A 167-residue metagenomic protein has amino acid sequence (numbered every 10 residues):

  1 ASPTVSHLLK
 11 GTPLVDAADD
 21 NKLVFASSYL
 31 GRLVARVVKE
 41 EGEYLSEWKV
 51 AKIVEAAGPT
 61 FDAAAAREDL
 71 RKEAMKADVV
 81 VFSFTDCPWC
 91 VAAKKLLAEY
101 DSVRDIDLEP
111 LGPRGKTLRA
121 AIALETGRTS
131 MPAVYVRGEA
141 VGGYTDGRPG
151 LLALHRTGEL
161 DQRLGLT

Functional and structural regions predicted by a protein language model:
A1-M75, P88-Y100, D161-T167: Non-globular targeting/processing and membrane-anchoring segments
M75-T85: Short active-site neighborhood of thiol/selenol oxidoreductases, capturing the structured segment around
V81, P132-Y135: Cytosolic beta-strand hydrophobic patch enriched in CBS
S83, D101-A120: Thiol-based oxidoreductase modules, predominantly thioredoxin-like and allied folds used for disulfide exchange
P88-V91, P113-R114, G142, P149-L151: Eukaryotic short linear interaction motifs
I122-S130: Thiol/disulfide oxidoreductase modules built on the thioredoxin-like
V136-T167: Non-catalytic, surface beta->alpha helical segment in thiol-disulfide oxidoreductase systems
